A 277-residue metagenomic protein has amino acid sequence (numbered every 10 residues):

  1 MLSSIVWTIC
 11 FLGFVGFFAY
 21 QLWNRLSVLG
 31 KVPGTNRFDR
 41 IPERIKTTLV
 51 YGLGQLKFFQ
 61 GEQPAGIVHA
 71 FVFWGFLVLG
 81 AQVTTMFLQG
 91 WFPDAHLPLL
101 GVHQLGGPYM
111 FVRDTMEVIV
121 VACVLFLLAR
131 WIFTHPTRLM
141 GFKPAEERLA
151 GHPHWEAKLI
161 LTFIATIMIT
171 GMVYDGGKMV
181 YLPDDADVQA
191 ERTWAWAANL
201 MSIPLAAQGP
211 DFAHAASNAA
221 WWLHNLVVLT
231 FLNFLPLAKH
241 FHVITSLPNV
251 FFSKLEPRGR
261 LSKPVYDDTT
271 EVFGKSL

Functional and structural regions predicted by a protein language model:
M1-L277: Membrane-embedded alpha-helical bundles of multi-pass integral membrane proteins
